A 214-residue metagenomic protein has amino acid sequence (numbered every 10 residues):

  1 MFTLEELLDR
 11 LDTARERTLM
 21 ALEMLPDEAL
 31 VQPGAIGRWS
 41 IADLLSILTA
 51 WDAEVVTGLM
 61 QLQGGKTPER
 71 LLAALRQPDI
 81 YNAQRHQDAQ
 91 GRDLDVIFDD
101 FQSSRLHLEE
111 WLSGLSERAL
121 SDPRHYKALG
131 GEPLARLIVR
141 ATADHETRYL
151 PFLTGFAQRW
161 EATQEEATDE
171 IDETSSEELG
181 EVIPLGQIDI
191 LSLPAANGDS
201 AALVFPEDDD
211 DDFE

Functional and structural regions predicted by a protein language model:
M1-T13, R17, A162: Extreme N-terminal tail/first-helix region
E5-D12, L45, T49, D95-F98 (+4 more regions): Short amphipathic alpha-helical segments with heptad-repeat character
L11-T13, R17-S40: Long, hydrophobic N-terminal alpha-helical segment
R15-P26, A53-M60, Q102-S116, T147-A157: Structural signal for well-ordered, non-membrane alpha-helices
V31-I80, L120-G186, N197, L203-E214: Short, contiguous alpha-helical
Q77-S121, R140: Acidic/histidine-rich alpha-helical segments that form the ligand environment of transition-metal centers
